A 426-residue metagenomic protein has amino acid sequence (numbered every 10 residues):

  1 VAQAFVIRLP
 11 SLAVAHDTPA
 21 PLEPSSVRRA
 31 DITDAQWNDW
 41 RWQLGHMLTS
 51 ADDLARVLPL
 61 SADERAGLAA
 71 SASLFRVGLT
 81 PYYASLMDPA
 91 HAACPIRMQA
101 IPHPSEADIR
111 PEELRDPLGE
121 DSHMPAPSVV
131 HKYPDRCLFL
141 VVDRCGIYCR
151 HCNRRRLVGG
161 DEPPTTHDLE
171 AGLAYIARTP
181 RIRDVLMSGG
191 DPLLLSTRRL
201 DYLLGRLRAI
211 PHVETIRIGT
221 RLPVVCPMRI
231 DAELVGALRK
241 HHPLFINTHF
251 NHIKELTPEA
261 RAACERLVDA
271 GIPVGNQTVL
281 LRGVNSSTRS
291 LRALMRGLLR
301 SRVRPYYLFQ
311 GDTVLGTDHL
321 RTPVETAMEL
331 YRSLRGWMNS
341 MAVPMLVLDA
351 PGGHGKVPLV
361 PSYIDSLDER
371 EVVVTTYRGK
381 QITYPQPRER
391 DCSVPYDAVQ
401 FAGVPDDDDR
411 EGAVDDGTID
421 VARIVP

Functional and structural regions predicted by a protein language model:
V1-H131, I419-V421, V425-P426: Flexible, acidic/Gly-rich N-terminal and inter-domain linker regions that tether and position cofactor-handling modules
Y83, C149, Y306: Conserved, mostly hydrophobic/aromatic
M124-P127, C137-L140, E170-Y175: Short, charged beta->alpha transition segments
H131-T166, I218: Canonical Radical SAM [4Fe-4S] cluster-binding loop centered on the CxxxCxxC motif and its immediate flanking residues
E170-D184, L193-M338: Conserved AdoMet/S-adenosylmethionine-binding subsite of the radical SAM
P180, R261-S286, R378-P426: Mobile, glycine- and charge-enriched loop segments and immediately flanking short secondary-structure elements within
Y331-D416: C-terminal accessory regions of radical SAM enzymes
